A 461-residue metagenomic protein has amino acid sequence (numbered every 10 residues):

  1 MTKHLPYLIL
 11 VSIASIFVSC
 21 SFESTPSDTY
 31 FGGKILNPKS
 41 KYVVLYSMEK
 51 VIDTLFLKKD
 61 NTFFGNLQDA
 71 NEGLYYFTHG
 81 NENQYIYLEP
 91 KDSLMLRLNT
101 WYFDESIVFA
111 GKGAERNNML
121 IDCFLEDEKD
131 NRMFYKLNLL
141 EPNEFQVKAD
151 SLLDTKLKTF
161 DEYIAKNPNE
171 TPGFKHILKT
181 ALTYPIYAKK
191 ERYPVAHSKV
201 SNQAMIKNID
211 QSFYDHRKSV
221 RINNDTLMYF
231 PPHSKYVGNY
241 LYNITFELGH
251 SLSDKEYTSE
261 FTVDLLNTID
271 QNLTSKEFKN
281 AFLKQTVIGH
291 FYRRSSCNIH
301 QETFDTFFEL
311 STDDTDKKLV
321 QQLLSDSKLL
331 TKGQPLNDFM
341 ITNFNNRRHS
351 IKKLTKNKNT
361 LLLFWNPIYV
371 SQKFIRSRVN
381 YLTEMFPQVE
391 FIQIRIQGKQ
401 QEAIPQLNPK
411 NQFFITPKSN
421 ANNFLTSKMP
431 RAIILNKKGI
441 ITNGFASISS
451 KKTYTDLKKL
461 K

Functional and structural regions predicted by a protein language model:
M1-Y30, G444, K461: Bacterial Sec-dependent N-terminal signal peptides
C20-F174: A non-transmembrane, solvent-exposed segment enriched in polar/low-complexity residues
Y102-H349: Oxidative protein folding and maturation machinery
R347-V379, E390-I392: Short active-site neighborhood of thiol/selenol oxidoreductases, capturing the structured segment around
V370-Q372, K399-I404: Short, charged/polar "capping" segments at the starts of alpha-helices and the immediately preceding loops
I404-K438: Short, internal strand/loop/helix patches that form the active-site neighborhood or redox-interaction surface
K437-K461: Thiol-/selenol-based redox modules, centered on thioredoxin-like and closely related oxidoreductase domains
